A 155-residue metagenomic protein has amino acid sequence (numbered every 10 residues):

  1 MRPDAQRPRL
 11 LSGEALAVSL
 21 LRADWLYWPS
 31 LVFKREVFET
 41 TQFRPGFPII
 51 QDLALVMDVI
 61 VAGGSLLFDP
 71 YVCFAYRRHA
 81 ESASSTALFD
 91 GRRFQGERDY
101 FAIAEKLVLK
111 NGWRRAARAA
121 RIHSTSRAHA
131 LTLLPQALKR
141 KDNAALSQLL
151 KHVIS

Functional and structural regions predicted by a protein language model:
R2-R92: Conserved nucleotide-sugar donor-binding catalytic segment
R7-P8, G13, A104-K106, A128-L131 (+1 more regions): Generic N-terminal initiation segments characterized by hydrophobic and/or small/turn-forming residues
R7-P8, V32, S65, F94-I122: C-terminal, non-catalytic tails of nucleotide-sugar-dependent glycosyltransferases
E39, E81-S82, A102, I122-T125: General helical structural elements
I49-I50, I60, I103, I122 (+1 more regions): Weak global preference for isoleucine
L53-V56, E97, F101, A130: Hydrophobic alpha-helical core bundles mediating ligand binding, dimerization, or RNAP-core interactions
V72-A80, S85-W113, K139-I154: Catalytic core of nucleotide-sugar-dependent glycosyltransferases
A117-S155: Membrane-proximal basic amphipathic "stem/tether" segments
